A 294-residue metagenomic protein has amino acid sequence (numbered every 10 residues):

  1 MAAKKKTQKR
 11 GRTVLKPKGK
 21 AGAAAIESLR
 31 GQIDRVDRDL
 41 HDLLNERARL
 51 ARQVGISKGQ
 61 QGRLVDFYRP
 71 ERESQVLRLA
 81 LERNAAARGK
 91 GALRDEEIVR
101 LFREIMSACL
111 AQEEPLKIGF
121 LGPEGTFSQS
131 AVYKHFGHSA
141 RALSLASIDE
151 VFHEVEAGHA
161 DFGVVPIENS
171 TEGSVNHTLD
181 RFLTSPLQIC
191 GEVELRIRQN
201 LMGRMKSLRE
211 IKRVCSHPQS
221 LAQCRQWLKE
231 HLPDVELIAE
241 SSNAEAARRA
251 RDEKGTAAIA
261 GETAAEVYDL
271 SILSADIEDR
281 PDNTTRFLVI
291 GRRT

Functional and structural regions predicted by a protein language model:
A2-T294: Domain-level signature for soluble enzymes in the chorismate/prephenate branch of the shikimate pathway
